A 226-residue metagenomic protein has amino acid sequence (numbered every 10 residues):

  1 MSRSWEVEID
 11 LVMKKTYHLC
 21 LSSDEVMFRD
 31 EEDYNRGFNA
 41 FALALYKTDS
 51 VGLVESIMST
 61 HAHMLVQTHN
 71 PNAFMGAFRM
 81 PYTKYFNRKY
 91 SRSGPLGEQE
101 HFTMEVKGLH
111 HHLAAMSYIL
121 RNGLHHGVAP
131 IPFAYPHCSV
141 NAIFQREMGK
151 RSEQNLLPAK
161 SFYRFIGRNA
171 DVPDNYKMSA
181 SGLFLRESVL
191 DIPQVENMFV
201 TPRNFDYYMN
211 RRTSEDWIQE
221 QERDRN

Functional and structural regions predicted by a protein language model:
M1-T60, Q67-N226: Short Pro-Cys-Gly-centered "Cys-loop" motif that presents a nucleophilic cysteine in a tight turn
